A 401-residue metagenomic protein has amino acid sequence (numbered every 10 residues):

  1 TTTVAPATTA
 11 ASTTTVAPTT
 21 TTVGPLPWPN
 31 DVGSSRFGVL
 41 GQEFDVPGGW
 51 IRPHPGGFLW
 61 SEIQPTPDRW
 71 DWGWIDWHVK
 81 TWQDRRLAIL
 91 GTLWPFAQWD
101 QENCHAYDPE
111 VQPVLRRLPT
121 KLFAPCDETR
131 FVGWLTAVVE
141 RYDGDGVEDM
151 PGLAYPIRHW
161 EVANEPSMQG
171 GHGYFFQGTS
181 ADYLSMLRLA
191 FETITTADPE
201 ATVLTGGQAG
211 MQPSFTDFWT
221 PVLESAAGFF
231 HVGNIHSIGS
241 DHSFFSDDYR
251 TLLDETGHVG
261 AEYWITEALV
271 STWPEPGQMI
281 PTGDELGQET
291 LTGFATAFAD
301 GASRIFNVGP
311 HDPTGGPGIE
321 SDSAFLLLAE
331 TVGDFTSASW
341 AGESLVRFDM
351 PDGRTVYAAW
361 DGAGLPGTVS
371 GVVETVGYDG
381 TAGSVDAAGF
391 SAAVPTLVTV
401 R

Functional and structural regions predicted by a protein language model:
T1-V23: Extracellular mucin-like PTS domains
G24-V162, S167, G171-G173: N-terminal substrate-binding region of glycoside hydrolase catalytic domains
W82, V138, W160, A190 (+5 more regions): Conserved, mostly hydrophobic/aromatic
C104-H231, S237-T251, P274-T292, T314-G318: Active-site cleft segment of glycoside hydrolase catalytic domains centered on the general acid/base Glu
L252-P313: Contiguous mid-protein beta-loop-alpha structural module that forms a pocket-lining wall or clamp of enzyme active
G287-L365, F390-A392, L397: Aromatic- and carboxylate-lined catalytic core of secreted/periplasmic carbohydrate-active enzymes
V356, G364-G383: Beta-strand-rich binding/interaction modules
